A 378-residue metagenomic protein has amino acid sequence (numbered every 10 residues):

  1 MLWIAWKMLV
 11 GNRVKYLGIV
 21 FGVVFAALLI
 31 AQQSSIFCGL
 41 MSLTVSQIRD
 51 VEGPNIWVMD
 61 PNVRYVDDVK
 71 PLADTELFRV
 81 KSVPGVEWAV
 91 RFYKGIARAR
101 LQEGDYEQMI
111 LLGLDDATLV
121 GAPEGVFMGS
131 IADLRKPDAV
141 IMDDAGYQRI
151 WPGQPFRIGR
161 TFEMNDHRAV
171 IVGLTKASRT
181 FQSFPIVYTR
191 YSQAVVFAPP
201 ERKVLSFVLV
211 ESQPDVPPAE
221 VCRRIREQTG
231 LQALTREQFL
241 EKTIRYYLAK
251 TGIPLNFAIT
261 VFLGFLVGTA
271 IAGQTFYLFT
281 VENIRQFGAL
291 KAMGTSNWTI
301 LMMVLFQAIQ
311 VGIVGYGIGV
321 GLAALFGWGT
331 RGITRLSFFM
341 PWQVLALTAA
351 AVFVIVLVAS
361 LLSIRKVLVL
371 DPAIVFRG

Functional and structural regions predicted by a protein language model:
W3, V344-G378: C-terminal membrane-exit region of the final transmembrane helix in multipass inner-membrane proteins
L9-F25: Membrane-interface helix starts
V20, V24, L28-M109, M128 (+2 more regions): Hydrophobic, regular-secondary-structure patches
I36, T44, V221-A270, L278-I284 (+4 more regions): Peri-transmembrane interface segments
D50, G146, T161-F257, G264: Mechanotransmission and gating elements of multispan inner-membrane complexes involved in transport and envelope
F92-G95, Q102-A117, A122-Q193: Hydrophobic secondary-structure segments that place a key small or acidic residue at a functional site
G264, Y277, Q286-R331, L347 (+3 more regions): Transmembrane alpha-helical interface segments in multi-pass membrane proteins
A324-L347, V375-R377: Short juxtamembrane loops and helix-capping segments at transmembrane helix boundaries of multi-pass membrane proteins
